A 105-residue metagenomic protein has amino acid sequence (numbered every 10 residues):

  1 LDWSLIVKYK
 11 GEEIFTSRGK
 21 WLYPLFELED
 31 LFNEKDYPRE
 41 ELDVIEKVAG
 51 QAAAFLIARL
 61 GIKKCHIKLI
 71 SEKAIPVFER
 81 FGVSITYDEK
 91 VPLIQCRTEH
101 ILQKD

Functional and structural regions predicted by a protein language model:
L1-K68, K90-D105: Conserved mixed alpha/beta catalytic, RNA-binding, or beta-rich assembly cores of soluble enzyme, regulatory
K63-V91: Mid-chain, well-packed structural core segment of small domains
